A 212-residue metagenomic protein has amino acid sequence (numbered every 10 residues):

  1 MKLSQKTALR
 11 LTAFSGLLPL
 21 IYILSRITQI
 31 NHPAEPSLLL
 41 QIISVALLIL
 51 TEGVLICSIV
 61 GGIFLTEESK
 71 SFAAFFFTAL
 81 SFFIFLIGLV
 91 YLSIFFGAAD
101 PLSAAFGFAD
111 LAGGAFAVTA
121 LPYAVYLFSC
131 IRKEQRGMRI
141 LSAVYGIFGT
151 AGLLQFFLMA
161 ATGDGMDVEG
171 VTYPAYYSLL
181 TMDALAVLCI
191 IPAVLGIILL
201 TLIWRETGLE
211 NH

Functional and structural regions predicted by a protein language model:
L3-A8, V60-A73, P122-L141, A193-H212: Cytosolic juxtamembrane helix at the C-terminal end of the final transmembrane segment
A8-Y22: Alpha-helical transmembrane segments
F14-L17, F76-F83, R139-T150: Central hydrophobic cores of alpha-helical transmembrane segments in multi-pass integral membrane proteins
Q29-S44, S93-L111, F156-A186: Interfacial non-cytosolic loop connecting adjacent transmembrane helices
I42-V45, I63-F85: Hydrophobic/aromatic-rich structural module bridging two neighboring secondary-structure elements via a short loop
L48-I59, A115-V125, L188-L199: Hydrophobic cores of alpha-helical transmembrane segments in multi-pass inner/ER membrane proteins, independent
F85-M138: Membrane-proximal helix-loop-helix units in multi-pass membrane proteins
V125, S129, A151-H212: C-terminal transmembrane-bundle signature of multipass membrane proteins, characterized by strong activation on
